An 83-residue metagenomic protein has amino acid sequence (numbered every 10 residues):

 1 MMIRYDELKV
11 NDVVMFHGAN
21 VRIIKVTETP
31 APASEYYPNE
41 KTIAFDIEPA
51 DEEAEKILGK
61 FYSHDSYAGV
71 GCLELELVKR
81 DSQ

Functional and structural regions predicted by a protein language model:
M1-V10: Mixed-charge, Lys/Arg-rich low-complexity intrinsically disordered regions
A19-V21, T42, L73: Compositionally biased, low-complexity intrinsically disordered regions
N20-A31: Short beta-strand-centered aromatic/proline hotspots
P30-A44: Short, solvent-exposed secondary-structure boundary/capping segments
E48-Q83: Intrinsically disordered, low-complexity, charged/polar segments
